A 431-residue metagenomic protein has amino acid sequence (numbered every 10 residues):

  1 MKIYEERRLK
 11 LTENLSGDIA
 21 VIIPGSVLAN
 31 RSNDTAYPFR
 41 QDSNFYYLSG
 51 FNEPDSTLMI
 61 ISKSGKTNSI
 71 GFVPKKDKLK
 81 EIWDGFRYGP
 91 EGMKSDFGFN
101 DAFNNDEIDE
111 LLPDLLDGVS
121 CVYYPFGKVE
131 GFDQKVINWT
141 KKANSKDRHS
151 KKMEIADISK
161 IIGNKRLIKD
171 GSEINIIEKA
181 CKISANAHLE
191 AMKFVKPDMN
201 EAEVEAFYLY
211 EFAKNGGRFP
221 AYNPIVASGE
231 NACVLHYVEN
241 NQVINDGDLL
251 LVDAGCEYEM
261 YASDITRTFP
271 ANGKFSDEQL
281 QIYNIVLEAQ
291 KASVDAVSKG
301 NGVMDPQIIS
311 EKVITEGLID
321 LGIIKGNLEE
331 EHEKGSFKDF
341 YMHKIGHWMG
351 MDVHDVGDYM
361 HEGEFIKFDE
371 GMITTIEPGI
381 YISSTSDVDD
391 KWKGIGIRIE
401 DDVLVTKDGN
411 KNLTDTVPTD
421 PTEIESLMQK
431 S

Functional and structural regions predicted by a protein language model:
M1-S431: Active-site neighborhoods and metal-handling regions in enzymes and metal-associated proteins
